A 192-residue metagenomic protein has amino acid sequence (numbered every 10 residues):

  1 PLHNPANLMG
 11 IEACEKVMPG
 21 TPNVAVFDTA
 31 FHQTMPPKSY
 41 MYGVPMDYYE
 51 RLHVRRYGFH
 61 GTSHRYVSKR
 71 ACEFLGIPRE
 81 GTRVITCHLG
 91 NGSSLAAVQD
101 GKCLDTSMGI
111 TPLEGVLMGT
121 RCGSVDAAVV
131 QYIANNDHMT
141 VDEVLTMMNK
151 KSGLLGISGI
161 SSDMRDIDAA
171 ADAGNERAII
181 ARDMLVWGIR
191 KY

Functional and structural regions predicted by a protein language model:
P1-A25, T29: Conserved phosphate-binding loops in N-terminal lobes of ATP-dependent enzymes of the actin/Hsp70/sugar-kinase
L2-A6, R55-S63, C122, N136 (+5 more regions): Catalytic cores of large soluble enzymes that bind and process phosphate-bearing ligands
M9-K16, Y66-F74, V129-I133, E143 (+3 more regions): Alpha-helical scaffold segments in soluble metabolic enzymes
T29-H32, K151: Short glycine-enriched loops at secondary-structure junctions
Q33-N136: Glycine-rich phosphate-binding loop of actin/hexokinase-like ATP-binding domains
A134-I160: Oxyanion-binding "anion nests"
T146, G153-I157, M164-Y192: Adenine-nucleotide phosphate-binding core of ATP-dependent small-molecule kinases
